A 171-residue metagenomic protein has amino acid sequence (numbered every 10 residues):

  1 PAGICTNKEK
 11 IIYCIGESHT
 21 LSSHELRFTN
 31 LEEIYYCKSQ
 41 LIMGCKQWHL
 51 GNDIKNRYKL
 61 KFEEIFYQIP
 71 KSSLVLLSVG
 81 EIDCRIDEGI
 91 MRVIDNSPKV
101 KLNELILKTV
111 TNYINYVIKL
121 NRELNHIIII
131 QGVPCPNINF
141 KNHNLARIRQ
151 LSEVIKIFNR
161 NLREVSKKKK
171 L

Functional and structural regions predicted by a protein language model:
P1-K10: Long amphipathic alpha-helical scaffold segments
N7-K8, P70-K71, L124: Residue-level preference for short coil/turn positions at secondary-structure junctions
E9, L31-I34, N125, K170: A generic structural signal for alpha->beta connector loops
I12-N112: Conserved SGNH/GDSL esterase-like catalytic core that processes O-acyl groups on lipids and polysaccharides
Y13-I15, L74-S78, N125-G132, K170-L171: A structural signal for short, well-ordered beta-strand segments and their strand-loop junctions that often border
E81-D83, P134-N137: Active-site-proximal loop/turn and secondary-structure-junction residues that shape catalytic pockets, frequently
N112-I130, F158-L171: A structural motif corresponding to the C-terminal end of an alpha-helix and its immediate exit/capping segment
I138-L171: Substrate-gating cap/lid alpha-helix
